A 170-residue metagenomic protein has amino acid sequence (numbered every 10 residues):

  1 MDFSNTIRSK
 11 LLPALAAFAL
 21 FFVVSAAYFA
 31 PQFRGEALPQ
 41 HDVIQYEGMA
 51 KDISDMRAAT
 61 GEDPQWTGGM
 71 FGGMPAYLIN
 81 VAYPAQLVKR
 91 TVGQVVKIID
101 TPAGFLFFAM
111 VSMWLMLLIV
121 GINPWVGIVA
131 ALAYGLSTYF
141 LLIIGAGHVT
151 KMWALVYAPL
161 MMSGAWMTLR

Functional and structural regions predicted by a protein language model:
M1-F29: Start-transfer (signal-anchor) and selected internal transmembrane alpha helices of multi-pass inner/ER membrane
K10-F18, L106, G127, K151: Residue-level signature of transmembrane alpha-helical entry/exit and packing/kink sites in multi-pass membrane
V24-M113, V120, L132-P159: Membrane-interface coil-to-helix junctions
L118-I119, M167: Transmembrane helix-loop junction
I122-I128, R170: Membrane-helix interface segments
M161-R170: Membrane-interface transmembrane helices that cradle and orient dolichyl/undecaprenyl
